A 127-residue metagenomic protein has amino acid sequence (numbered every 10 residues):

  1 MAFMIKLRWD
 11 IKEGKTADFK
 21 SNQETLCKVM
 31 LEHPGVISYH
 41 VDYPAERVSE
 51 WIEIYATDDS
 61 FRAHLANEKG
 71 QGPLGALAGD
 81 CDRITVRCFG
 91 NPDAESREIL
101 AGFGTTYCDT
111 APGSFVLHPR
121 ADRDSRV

Functional and structural regions predicted by a protein language model:
M1-A2, V116-V127: Basic/polar N-terminal segments that are highly enriched at the extreme N-terminus, encompassing both cleavable
F3-W9: Active-site-flanking beta-strand signature of metal-NTP-handling nucleotidyl enzymes and homologous cyclase-like
W9-I11, Y55: Hydrophobic beta-strand positions in extracellular immunoglobulin-like domains
I11-S38, K69-P73, R126-V127: Short amphipathic alpha-helical segments
K28-I37, I54-D109: An amphipathic, aromatic/His-enriched active-site/gating alpha helix that lines ligand/cofactor pockets
E50-W51: Short hydrophobic/aromatic-rich beta-strand segments that constitute the beta-sheet cores of beta-sandwich/beta-barrel
